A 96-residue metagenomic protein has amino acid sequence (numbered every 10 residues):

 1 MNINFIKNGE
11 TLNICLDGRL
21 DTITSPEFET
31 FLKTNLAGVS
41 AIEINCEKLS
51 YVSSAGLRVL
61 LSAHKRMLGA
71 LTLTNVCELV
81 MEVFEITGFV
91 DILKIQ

Functional and structural regions predicted by a protein language model:
M1-N2, Q96: Absolute protein N-terminus
N2-E29, E47: STAS-typified acidic loop motif
T22-L93: Amphipathic alpha-helical interaction surfaces in cytosolic regulatory modules
